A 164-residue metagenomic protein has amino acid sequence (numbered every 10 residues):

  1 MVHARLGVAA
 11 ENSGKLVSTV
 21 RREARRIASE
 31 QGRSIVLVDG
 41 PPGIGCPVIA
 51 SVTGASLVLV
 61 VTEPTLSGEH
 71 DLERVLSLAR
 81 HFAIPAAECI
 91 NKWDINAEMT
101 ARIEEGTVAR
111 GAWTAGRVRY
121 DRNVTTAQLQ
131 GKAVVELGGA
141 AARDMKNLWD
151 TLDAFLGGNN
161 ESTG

Functional and structural regions predicted by a protein language model:
M1-R33, P42-G45, V52-A55, E73 (+2 more regions): Flexible phosphate-sensing "switch/lid" loops adjacent to ATP/NTP-binding sites across phosphate-transfer
K15, T19-R117: Conserved catalytic-core segment of NTP-binding enzymes
L78-G164: C-terminal lobe/tail of nucleotide-utilizing enzymes
